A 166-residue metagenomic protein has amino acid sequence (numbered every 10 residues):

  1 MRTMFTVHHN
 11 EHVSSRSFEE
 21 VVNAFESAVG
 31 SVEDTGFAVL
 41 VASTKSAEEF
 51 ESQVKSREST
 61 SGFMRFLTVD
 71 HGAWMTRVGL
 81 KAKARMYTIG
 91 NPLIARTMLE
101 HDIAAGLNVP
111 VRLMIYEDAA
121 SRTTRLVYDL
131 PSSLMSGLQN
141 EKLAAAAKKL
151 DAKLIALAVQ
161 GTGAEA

Functional and structural regions predicted by a protein language model:
M1-A166: Feature detects long, helix-prone N-terminal segments enriched in hydrophobes
